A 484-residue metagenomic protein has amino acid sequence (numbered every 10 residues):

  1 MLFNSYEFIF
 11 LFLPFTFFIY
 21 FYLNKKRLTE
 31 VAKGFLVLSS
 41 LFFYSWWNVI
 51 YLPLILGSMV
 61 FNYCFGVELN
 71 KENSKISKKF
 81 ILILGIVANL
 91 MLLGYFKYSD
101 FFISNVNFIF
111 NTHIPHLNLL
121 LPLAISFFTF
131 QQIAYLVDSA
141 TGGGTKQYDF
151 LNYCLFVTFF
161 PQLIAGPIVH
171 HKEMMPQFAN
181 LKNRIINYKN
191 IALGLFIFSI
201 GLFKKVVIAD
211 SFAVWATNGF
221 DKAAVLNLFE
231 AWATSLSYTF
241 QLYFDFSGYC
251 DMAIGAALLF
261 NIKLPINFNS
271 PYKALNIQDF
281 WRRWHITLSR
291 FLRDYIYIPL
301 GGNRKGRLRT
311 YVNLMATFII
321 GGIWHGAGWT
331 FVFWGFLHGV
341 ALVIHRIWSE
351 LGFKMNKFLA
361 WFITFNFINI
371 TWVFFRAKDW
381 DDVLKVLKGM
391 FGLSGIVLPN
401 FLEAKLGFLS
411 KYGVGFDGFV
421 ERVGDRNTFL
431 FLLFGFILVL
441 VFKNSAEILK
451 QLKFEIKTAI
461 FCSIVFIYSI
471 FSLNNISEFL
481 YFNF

Functional and structural regions predicted by a protein language model:
M1-V439, E447-N483: Membrane-embedded transmembrane alpha-helical bundles that form the catalytic cores of multi-pass lipid-modifying
